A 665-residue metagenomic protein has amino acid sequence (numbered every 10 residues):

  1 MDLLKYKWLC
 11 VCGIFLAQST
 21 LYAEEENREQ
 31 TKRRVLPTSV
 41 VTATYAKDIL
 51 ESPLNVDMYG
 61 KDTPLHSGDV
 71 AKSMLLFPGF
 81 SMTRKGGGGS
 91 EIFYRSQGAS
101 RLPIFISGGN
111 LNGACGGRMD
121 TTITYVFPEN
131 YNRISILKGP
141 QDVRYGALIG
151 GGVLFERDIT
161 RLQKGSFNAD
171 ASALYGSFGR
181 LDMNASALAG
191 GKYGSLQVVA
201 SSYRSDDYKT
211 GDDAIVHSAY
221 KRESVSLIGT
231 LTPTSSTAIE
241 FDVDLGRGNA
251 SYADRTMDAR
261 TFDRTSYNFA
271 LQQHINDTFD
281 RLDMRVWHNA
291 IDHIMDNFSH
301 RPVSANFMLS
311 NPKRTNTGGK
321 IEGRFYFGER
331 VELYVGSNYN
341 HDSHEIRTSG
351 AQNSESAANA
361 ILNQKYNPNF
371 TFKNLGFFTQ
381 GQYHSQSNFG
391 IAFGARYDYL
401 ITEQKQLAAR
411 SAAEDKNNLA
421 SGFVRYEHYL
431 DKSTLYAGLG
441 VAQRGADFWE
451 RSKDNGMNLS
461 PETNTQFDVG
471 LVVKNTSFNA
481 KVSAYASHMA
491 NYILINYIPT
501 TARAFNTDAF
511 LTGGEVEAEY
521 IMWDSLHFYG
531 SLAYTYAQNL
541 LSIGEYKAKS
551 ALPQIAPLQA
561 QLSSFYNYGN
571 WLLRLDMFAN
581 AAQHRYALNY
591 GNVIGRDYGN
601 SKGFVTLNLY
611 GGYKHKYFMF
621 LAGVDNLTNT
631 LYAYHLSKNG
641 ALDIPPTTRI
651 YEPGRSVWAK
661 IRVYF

Functional and structural regions predicted by a protein language model:
V35-V70, E91, S226: N-terminal periplasmic "start-of-domain" segments of outer-membrane beta-barrel proteins
D69-S73, S90-F93, F105, D120-T124 (+3 more regions): N-terminal periplasmic accessory domains that precede and gate Gram-negative outer-membrane beta-barrel machines
N110-K138: Short acidic/polar hinge/loop motifs at secondary-structure boundaries that mediate gating or recognition
L154-E156, L162-S166, F178, S186-R264: Periplasmic-side early beta-strands and strand-to-turn transitions of outer-membrane beta-barrels
G194, D280-N297, E427-L430, T434-G440 (+3 more regions): Membrane-embedded beta-barrel scaffold of Gram-negative outer-membrane proteins
S205-D206, G211, S218-Y220, S236-L282 (+2 more regions): Flexible loop and strand-edge segments within Gram-negative outer membrane beta-barrel domains
H384-A392, D398-L400, A484-H488, F505-Y590 (+2 more regions): Gram-negative outer-membrane beta-barrel transporters
H488-A490, F528, A579-L588, G612-F665: C-terminal beta-signal and adjacent terminal beta-strands/loops of Gram-negative outer-membrane beta-barrel proteins
